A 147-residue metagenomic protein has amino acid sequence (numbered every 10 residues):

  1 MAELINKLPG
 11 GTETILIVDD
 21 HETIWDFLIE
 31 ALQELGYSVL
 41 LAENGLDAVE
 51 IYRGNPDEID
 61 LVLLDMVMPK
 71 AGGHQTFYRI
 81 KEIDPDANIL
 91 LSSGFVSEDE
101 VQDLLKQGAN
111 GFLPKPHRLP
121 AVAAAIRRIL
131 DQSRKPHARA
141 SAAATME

Functional and structural regions predicted by a protein language model:
M1-L16, I29, R53, E58 (+4 more regions): Non-catalytic signal-transmission and effector/linker regions of two-component phosphorelay proteins
V18-D19, A42, V62: Conserved sequence signature across two-component system core domains
D26-E34: Charged docking surfaces used in two-component/phosphorelay signaling
G36-E43, I51, L113: Short hydrophobic/Thr-rich beta-strand motif most characteristic of the beta2 strand and flanking loop of CheY-like
N44-D47, A71-T76: Acidic catalytic/metal-coordinating carboxylates
M68: Receiver (REC) domain active-site loop signature in two-component systems and cognate sites in sensor histidine kinases
Q75, R79-E82, F95-L113, P120-A124: Alpha4 helix (beta4-alpha4-beta5 surface) of REC/receiver domains from two-component response regulators
